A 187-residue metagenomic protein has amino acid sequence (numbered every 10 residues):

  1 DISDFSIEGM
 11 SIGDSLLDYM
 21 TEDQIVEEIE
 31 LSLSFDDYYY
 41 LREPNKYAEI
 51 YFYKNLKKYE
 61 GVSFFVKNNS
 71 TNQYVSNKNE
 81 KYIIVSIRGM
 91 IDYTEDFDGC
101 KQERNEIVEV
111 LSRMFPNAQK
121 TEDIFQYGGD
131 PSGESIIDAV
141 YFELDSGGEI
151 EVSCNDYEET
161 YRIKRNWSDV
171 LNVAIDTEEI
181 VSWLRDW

Functional and structural regions predicted by a protein language model:
D1-K46, K78-W187: Non-cytosolic coordination micro-motifs
K54-I83: Compositionally biased P/S/T/G-rich terminal and signal peptide-adjacent segments that lie outside catalytic cores
